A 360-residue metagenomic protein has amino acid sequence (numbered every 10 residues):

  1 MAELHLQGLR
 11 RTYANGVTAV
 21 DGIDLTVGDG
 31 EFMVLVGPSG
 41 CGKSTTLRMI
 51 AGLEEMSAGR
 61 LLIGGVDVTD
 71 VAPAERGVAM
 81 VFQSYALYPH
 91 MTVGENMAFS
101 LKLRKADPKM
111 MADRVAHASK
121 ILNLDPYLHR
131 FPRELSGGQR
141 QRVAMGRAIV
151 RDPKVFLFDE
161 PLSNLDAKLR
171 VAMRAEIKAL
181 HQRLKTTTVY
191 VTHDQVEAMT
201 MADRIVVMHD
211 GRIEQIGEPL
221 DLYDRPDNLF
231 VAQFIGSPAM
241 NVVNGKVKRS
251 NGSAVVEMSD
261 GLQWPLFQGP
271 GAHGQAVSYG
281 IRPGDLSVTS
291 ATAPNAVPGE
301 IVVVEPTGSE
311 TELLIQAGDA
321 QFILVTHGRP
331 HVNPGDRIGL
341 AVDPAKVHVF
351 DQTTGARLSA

Functional and structural regions predicted by a protein language model:
N15, E54-L62: Conserved post-Walker A/P-loop segment of ABC ATPase nucleotide-binding domains
I23-V34: Pre-Walker A (P-loop) beta-loop-beta motif of ABC nucleotide-binding domains
V36-P38: The feature captures the beta-strand-to-loop junction immediately N-terminal to the Walker
A51: Helix-to-loop junction immediately C-terminal to a conserved catalytic motif
R60-L62, V66, R212: ATP-binding/catalytic-site motifs of ATP-hydrolyzing domains
P73-F230: ABC ATPase nucleotide-binding domains
D224, R249, S253-V303, Q321 (+1 more regions): Glycine/charge-rich catalytic "coupling/switch" loops of P-loop NTPases
